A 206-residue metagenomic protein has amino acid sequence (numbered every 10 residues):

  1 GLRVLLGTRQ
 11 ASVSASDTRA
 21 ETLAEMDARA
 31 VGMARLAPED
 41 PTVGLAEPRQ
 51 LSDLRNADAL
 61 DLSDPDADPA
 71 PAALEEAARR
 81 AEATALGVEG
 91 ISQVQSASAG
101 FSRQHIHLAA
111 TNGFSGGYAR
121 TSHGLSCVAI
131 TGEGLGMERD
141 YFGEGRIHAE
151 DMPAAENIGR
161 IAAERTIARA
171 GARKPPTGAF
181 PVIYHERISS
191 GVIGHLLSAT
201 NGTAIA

Functional and structural regions predicted by a protein language model:
G1-A206: Active-site bordering "gate/hinge" segments that shape substrate access to catalytic or cofactor-binding pockets
